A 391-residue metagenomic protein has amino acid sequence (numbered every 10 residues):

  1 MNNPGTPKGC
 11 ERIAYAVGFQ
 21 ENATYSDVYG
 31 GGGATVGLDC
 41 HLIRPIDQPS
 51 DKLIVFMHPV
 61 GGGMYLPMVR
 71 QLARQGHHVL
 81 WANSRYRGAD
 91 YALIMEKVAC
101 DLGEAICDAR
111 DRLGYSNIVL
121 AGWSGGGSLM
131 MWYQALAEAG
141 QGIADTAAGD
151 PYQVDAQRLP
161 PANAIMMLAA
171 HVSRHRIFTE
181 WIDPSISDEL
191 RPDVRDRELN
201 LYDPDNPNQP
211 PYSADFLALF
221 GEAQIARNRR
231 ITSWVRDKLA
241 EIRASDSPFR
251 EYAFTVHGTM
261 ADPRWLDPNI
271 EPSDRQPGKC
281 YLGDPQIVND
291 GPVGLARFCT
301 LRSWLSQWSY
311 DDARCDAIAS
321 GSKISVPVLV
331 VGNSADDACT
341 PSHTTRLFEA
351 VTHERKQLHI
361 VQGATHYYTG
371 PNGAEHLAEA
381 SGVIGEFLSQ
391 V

Functional and structural regions predicted by a protein language model:
M1-K52, G370-P371: N-terminal cap/lid segment of alpha/beta-hydrolase-fold proteins
T35-D39, I43-G88: Short, surface-exposed "cap/lid" segments of acyl-processing enzymes
A92, A364-L377: Catalytic histidine-centered segment of alpha/beta-hydrolase-like enzymes
D108-D111, N117-L190: Primarily recognizes the serine-hydrolase "nucleophile elbow" in alpha/beta-hydrolase and SGNH/GDSL folds
V154-Y281: Alpha/beta-hydrolase-fold enzymes
R176-I177, D337-H343: Conserved alpha/beta-hydrolase "acid-adjacent" motif
I324, V330-G332: Short beta-strand/loop motif that positions the catalytic acidic residue of the alpha/beta-hydrolase fold
E349-Y367: Catalytic histidine neighborhood in serine/cysteine hydrolases with alpha/beta-hydrolase-type architecture
